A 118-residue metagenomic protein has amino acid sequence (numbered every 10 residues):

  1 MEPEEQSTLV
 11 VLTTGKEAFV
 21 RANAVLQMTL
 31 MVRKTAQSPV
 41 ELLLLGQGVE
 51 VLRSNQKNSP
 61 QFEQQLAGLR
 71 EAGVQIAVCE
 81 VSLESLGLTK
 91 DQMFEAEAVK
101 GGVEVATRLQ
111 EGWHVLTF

Functional and structural regions predicted by a protein language model:
M1-E4: Basic/polar N-terminal segments that are highly enriched at the extreme N-terminus, encompassing both cleavable
Q6-N23, V49-Q56: Short, glycine-rich nucleotide/cofactor-binding loops
R21-T35: Histidine-anchored nucleotide/phosphate-binding helix
T29, V40-G46, I76-E80: Short internal beta-strands
R33-K34, R70, L109-Q110: Anion (oxyanion) recognition and catalysis
K34-P39, L45-V51: Small/aliphatic-rich secondary-structure junction motif
N58-S85: A glycine-rich helix N-cap at a beta->alpha junction
S85-E111, L116-F118: C-terminal structural segments of small proteins and small subunits
